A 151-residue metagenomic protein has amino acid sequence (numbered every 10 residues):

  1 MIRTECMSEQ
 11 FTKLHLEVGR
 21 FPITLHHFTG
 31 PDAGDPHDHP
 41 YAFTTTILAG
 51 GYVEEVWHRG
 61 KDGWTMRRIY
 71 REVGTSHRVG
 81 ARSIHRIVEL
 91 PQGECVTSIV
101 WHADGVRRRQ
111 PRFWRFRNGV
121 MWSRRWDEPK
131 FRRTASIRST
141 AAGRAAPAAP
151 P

Functional and structural regions predicted by a protein language model:
M1-P22, G63-R67: A short, N-terminal "cap"/entry segment at the start of jelly-roll beta-barrel domains of the cupin/DSBH fold
I2-T4, E17, D32-P36, G51-Y52: Fe(II)/2-oxoglutarate oxygenase catalytic core
T12, V100, R117-P151: Long, non-globular segments of proteins
I23-H39, V56, A81: Conserved short histidine dyad/triad with adjacent acidic residue
H39-V53: Short, conserved beta-strand element in jelly-roll/cupin
T44, R78, Q92-Q110: A short hydrophobic beta-strand segment most commonly corresponding to one strand of the jelly-roll/cupin
V56-R86: Short acidic-glycine-tyrosine-enriched beta hairpin
V88-L90: Asparagine-centered strand-capping/turn motif at beta-strand->loop junctions
